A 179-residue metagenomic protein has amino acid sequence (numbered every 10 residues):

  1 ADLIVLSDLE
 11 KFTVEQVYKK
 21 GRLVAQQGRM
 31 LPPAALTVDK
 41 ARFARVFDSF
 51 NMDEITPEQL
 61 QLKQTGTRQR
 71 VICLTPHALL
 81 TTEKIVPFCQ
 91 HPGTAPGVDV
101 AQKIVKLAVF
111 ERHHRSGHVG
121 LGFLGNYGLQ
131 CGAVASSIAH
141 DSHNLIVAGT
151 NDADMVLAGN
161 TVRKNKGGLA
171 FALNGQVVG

Functional and structural regions predicted by a protein language model:
A1-G179: Active-site microenvironment of metallo-dependent hydrolases
